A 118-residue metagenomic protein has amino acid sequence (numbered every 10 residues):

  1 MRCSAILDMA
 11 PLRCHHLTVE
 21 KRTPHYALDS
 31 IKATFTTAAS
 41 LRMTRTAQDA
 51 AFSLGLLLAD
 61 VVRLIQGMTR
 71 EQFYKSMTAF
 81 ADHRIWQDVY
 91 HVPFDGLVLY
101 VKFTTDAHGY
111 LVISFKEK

Functional and structural regions predicted by a protein language model:
M1-K118: Ribonuclease/tRNase effector modules and their secretory precursors
